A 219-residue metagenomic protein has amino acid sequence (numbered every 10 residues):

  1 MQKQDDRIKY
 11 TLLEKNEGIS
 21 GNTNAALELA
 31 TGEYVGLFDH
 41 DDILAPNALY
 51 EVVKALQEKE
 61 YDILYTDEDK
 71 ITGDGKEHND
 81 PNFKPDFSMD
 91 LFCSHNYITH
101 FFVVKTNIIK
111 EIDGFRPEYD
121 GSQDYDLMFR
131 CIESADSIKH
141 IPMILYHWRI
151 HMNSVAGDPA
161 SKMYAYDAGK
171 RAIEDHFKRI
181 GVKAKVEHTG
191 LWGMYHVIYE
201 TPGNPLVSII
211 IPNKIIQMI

Functional and structural regions predicted by a protein language model:
M1-L12: Acidic donor-binding segment of Leloir-type glycosyltransferases
L13-A30: Glycine-rich, basic loop-to-helix element that forms the pyrophosphate-binding segment of sugar-nucleotide handling
I19, F38, I43-A48, K70 (+2 more regions): Hydrophobic/aromatic residue at the end of a short beta strand that borders the catalytic acidic motif
V35: Short aromatic/hydrophobic "clamp" motif used to bind/position activated sugar donors
I43, N47-H78: Conserved donor NDP-sugar-binding/catalytic core segment of glycosyltransferases
Y65-T99, M143: Acidic/His-rich active-site region of diverse nucleotide-sugar glycosyltransferases
S88-E174: Conserved nucleotide-sugar donor-binding catalytic segment
E174-I219: N-proximal low-complexity "stem/linker" segments adjacent to membrane-targeting elements
